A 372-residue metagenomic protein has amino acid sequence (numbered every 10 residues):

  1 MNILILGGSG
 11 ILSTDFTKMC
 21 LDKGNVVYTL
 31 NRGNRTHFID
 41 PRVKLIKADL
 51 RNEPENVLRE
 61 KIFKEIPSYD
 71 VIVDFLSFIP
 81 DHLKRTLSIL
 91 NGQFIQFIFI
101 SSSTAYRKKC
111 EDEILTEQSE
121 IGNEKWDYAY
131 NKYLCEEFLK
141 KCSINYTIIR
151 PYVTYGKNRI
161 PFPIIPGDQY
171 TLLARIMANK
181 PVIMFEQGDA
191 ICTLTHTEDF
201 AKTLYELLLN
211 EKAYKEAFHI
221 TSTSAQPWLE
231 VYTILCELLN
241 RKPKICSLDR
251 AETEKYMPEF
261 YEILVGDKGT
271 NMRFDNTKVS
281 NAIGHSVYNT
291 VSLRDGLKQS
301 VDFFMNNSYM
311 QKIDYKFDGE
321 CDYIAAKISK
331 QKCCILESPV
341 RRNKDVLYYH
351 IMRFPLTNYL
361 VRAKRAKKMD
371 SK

Functional and structural regions predicted by a protein language model:
I3-K23: N-terminal Rossmann NAD(P)H-binding glycine-rich loop of SDR-like oxidoreductase domains
L30-N34: N-terminal Rossmann-fold cofactor-binding loop
K47-S68, D81-H82: Conserved Rossmann-fold cofactor-binding substructure of NAD(P)-dependent oxidoreductases
P67-I114, S119, N123, Y130-K141: NAD(P)-cofactor binding segment of oxidoreductase domains
E113-E136, V153, F162-Y170, T193-L194 (+1 more regions): Short-chain dehydrogenase/reductase
E136-P161: Conserved beta-loop-beta element that borders a ligand/cofactor-binding pocket
I164-L172, F185-L208, K215-E216: Substrate-positioning beta->alpha
E206-L264, N276, Q299, M310 (+3 more regions): Mid/C-terminal beta-alpha module of Rossmann-like enzyme folds, strongest in SDR-family dehydrogenases/epimerases
